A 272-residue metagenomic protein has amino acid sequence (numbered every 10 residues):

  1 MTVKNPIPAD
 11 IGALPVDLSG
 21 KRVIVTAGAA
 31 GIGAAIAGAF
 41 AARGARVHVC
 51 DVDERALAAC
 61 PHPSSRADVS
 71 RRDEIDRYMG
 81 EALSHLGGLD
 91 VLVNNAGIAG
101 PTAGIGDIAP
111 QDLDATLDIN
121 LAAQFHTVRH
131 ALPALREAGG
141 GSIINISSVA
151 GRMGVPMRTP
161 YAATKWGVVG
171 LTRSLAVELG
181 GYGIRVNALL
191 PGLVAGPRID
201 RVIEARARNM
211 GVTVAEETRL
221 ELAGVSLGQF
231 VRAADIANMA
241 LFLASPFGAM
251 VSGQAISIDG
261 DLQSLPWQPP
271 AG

Functional and structural regions predicted by a protein language model:
T2-L14, A99-T102, M153, F247 (+1 more regions): Short C-terminal tail/terminal secondary-structure segment of NAD(P)H-dependent dehydrogenase/reductase domains
T2-P8, A188, G196, G211-V251 (+1 more regions): C-terminal helical subdomain
D17-H48, L175: Canonical Rossmann dinucleotide-binding motif of NAD(H)/NADP(H)-dependent dehydrogenases/reductases, specifically
A103-I105, A109-L117, E221: Substrate-binding pocket helix/loop in short-chain dehydrogenase/reductase
V128, T164, T172: Active-site helix of classical SDR
S148: Residue(s) in the substrate-gating loop at a strand-loop-helix junction that position the organic substrate next
G180, R185, V251-G253: Short, small/polar-rich loop/turn modules that mediate ligand/substrate recognition or access, typified
